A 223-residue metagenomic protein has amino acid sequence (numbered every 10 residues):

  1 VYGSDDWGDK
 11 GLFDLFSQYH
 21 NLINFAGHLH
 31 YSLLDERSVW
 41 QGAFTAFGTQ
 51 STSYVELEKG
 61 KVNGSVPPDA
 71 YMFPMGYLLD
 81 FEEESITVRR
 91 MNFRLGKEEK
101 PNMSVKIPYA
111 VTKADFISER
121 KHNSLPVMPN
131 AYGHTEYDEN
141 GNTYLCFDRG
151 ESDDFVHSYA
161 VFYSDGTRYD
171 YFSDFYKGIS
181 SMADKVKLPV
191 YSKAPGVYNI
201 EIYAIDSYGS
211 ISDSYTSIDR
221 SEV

Functional and structural regions predicted by a protein language model:
V1, G27-L29, Q50-T52: Active-site metal-binding loops of divalent metal-dependent hydrolases
V1-A26, L34-V39: Active-site-proximal segments of metal-dependent phosphoesterases and phosphodiesterases across multiple
L33-L125: Binuclear metal-dependent phosphoesterase catalytic core
V111-F155, S210-V223: Pro/Thr/Ser/Gly-rich low-complexity, intrinsically disordered linker/stalk tracts
C146-F147, S181-P195: Signal that preferentially marks extracellular ectodomain short beta-strand elements of beta-sandwich modules
G150-F172: Solvent-exposed loop/turn segments flanking beta-strands in beta-repeat/beta-sandwich domains
Y169-M182: Solvent-exposed serine/threonine-rich low-complexity stretches and specific carbohydrate-binding patches
L188-I211: Beta-strand-rich modules
